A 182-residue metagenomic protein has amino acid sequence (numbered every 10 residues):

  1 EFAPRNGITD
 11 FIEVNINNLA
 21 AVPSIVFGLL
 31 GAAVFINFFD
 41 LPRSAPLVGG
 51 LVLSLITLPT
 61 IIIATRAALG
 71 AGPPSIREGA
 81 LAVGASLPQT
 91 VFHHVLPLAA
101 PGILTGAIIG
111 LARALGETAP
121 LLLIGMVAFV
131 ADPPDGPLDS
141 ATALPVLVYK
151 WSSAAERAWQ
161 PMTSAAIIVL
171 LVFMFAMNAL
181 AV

Functional and structural regions predicted by a protein language model:
E1-I16, L29, A181-V182: Transmembrane-helix boundary motif in ABC transporter permease subunits
P4-E13, P73-T105: Amphipathic cytosolic juxtamembrane alpha-helices at the membrane-cytosol interface of multi-pass membrane transporters
V14-N17, A21, T57, A82: Residue-level signal for discrete positions within transmembrane alpha-helices of multi-pass small-molecule
N15, L29, V48, L55-R77 (+5 more regions): Membrane-embedded alpha-helices of multi-pass transport/permease systems
N17-L53: Generic hydrophobic transmembrane alpha-helix motif, especially the helices
A64-T65, L87-G125: Transmembrane alpha-helices
R66-G70, P74, L81, I108 (+1 more regions): C-terminal transmembrane helix and the adjacent membrane-cytosol boundary/short C-terminal tail of inner/organellar
L121-L171: Interhelical loop and adjacent transmembrane-helix boundary motif in polytopic membrane transport permeases
